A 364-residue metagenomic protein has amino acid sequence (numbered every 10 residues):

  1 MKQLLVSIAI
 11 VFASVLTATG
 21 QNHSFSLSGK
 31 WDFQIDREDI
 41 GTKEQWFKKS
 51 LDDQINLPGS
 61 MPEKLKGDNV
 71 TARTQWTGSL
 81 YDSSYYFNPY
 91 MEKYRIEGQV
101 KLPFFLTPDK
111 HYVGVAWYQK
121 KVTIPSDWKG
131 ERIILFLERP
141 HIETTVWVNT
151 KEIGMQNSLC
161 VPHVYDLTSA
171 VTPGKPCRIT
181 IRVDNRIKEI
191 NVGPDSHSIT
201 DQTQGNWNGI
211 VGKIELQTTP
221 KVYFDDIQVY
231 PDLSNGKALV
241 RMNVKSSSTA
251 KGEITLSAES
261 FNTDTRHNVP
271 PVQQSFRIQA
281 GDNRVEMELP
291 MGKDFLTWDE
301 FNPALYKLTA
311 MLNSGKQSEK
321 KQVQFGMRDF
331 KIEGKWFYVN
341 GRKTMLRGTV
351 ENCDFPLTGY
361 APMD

Functional and structural regions predicted by a protein language model:
M1-N22: Bacterial Sec-dependent N-terminal signal peptides
F25-L27, Q34-E38, G67, G78 (+5 more regions): Accessory beta-strand-rich segments of carbohydrate-active enzymes
V146-V148, K237-F276, V285: Beta-strand-rich binding/interaction modules
Y165-A170, M287-P303: Signal that preferentially marks extracellular ectodomain short beta-strand elements of beta-sandwich modules
K175, I278-P290: Glycine-centered tight-turn motifs at strand-turn-strand junctions
R178-I181, N302-S314: Short, aromatic- and glycine-rich surface loops/edge beta-strands on solvent-exposed regions
T218-T249: Surface beta-strand/loop "capping" patches
T309-D364: N-terminal carbohydrate-binding accessory modules
